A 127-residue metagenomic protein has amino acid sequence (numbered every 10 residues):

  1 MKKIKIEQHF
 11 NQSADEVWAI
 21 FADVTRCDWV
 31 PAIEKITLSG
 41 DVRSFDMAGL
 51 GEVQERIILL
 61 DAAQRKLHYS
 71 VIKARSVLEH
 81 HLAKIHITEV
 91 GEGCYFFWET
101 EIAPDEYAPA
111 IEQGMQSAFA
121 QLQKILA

Functional and structural regions predicted by a protein language model:
M1-T37: Hydrophobic ligand-binding cavity/cleft-lining segments
K5, K66, L82: Broad gene-expression machinery/nucleic-acid interaction feature
Q8, V53-L59, H81-E89: Hydrophobic/aromatic beta-strand elements that line small-molecule binding cavities or substrate pockets in beta-rich
N11-D15, L59-Q64, I87-Y95, K124: A short, structured loop/turn motif at beta-sheet edges
A19-R26, A62, Q116-A120, K124-A127: Short, intrinsically disordered, mixed-charge
T25-S76, Y95-F96: Glycine-rich portal/gate segments that line the openings of hydrophobic small-molecule binding cavities
K73-I125: Beta-strand/loop substructures that line and gate deep hydrophobic ligand-binding cavities in soluble
